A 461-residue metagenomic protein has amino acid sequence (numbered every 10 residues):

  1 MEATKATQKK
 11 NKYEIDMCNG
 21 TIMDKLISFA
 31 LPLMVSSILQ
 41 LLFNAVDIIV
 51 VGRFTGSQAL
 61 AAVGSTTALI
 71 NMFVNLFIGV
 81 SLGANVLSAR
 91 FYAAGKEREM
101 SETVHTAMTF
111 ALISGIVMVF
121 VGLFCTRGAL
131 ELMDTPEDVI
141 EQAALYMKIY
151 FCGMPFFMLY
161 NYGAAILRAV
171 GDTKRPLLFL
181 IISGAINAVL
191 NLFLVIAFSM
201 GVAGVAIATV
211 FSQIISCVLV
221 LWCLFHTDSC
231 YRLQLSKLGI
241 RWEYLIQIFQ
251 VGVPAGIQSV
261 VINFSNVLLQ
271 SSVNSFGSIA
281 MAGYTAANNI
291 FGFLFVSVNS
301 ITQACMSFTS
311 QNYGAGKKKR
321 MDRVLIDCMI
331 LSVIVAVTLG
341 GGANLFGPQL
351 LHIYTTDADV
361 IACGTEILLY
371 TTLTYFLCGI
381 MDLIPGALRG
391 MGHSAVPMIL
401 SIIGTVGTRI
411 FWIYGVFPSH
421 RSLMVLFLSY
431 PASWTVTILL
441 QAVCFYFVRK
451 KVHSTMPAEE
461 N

Functional and structural regions predicted by a protein language model:
M1-A30, S88-G153, A197-V253, T309-T374 (+1 more regions): Short alpha-helical transmembrane segments in multi-pass integral membrane proteins
N19, M23-L42, V46, L69-L76 (+8 more regions): Residue-level signal for short hydrophobic patches within transmembrane helices of multi-pass membrane transporters
S28-D47, I149, S183, S212-S216 (+4 more regions): Transmembrane helical elements of multi-pass membrane transporters/channels
L33, S37, I49, V86 (+15 more regions): Transmembrane alpha-helix boundary and packing residues in multipass membrane permease domains and related
M34, I38, L42, V46 (+17 more regions): Generic alpha-helical transmembrane segments of integral inner-membrane proteins, especially permease/transport modules
I38, L42-A61, L130-E137, F193-M200 (+5 more regions): Helix-terminus/linker motif at the lipid-water interface of multi-pass membrane proteins
L60-F120, F157-P176, G283-G341, L345-G347 (+2 more regions): Small-residue-rich hydrophobic transmembrane alpha-helices
S81, Y150-R168, P176-G184, V205-V218 (+4 more regions): Short runs within selected transmembrane alpha-helices of multi-pass transporters and secretion channels
